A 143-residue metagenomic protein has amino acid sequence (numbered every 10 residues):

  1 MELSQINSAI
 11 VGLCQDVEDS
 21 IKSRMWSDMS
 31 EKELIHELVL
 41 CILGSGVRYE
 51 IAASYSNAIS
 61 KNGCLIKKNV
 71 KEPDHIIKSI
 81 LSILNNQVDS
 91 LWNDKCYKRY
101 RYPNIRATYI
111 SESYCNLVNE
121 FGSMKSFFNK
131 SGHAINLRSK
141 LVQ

Functional and structural regions predicted by a protein language model:
M1-S23: Intrinsically disordered, low-complexity, charged terminal extensions of DNA damage-control enzymes
I6-A9, E33, S45, A53: Membrane-interface amphipathic segments in extracytoplasmic regions
E31, I35, A52, R106: Hydrophobic (often cysteine-bearing) scaffold residues that line and stabilize catalytic clefts of nucleotide/cofactor
H36-R48, S111-N116: Short, hydrophobic/amphipathic alpha-helical patches that form generic packing surfaces within helical domains
E37-I42, A58, N136-K140: A general alpha-helix detector
S45-S54, L117-M124: Short helix-capping/linker segments at secondary-structure and domain boundaries
Y55-K61: Short Gly/aromatic-enriched secondary-structure transition segments
C64-Q143: Alpha-helical ds-nucleic-acid-binding substructure associated with the helix-hairpin-helix region of base-excision DNA
